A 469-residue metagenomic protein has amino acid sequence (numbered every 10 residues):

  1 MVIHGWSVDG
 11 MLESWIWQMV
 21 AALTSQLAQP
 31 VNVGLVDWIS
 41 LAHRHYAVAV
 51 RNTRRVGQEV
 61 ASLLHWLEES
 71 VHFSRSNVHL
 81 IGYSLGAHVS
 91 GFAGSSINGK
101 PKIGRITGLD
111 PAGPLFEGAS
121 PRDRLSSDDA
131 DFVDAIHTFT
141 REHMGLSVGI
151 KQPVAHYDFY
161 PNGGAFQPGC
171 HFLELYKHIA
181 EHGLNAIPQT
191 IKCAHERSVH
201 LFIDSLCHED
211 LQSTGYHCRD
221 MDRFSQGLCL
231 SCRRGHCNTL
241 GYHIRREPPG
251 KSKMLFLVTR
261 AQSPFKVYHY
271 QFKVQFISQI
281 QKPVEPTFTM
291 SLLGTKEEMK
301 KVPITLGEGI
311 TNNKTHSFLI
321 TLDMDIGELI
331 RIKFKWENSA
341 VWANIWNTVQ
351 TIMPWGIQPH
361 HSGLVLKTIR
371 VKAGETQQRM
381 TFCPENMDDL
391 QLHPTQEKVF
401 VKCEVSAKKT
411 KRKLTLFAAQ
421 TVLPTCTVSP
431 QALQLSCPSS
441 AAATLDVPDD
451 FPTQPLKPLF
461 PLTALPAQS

Functional and structural regions predicted by a protein language model:
M1-A42: Short, surface-exposed "cap/lid" segments of acyl-processing enzymes
V8-M11, A42-H45, A87-S90, N98 (+8 more regions): Eukaryotic short linear interaction motifs
W17-L27, R124-I191, V199, E209: Active-site-adjacent alpha-helix of alpha/beta-hydrolase-fold enzymes
M19, L63-L67, G91-G94, E117-D123 (+6 more regions): Eukaryotic intrinsically disordered and solvent-exposed regulatory patches
L27-V33, L64, E68-V71, R75 (+7 more regions): Eukaryotic basic, amphipathic alpha-helical target segments in cytosolic regions
H43-G57: Catalytic nucleophile-loop/oxyanion-hole region of alpha/beta-hydrolase and closely related hydrolase-like folds
T53-F159, H171-F172: Histidine/cysteine- and/or acidic
G163, I179-P466: A structural signal for beta-rich interaction modules in eukaryotic proteins
